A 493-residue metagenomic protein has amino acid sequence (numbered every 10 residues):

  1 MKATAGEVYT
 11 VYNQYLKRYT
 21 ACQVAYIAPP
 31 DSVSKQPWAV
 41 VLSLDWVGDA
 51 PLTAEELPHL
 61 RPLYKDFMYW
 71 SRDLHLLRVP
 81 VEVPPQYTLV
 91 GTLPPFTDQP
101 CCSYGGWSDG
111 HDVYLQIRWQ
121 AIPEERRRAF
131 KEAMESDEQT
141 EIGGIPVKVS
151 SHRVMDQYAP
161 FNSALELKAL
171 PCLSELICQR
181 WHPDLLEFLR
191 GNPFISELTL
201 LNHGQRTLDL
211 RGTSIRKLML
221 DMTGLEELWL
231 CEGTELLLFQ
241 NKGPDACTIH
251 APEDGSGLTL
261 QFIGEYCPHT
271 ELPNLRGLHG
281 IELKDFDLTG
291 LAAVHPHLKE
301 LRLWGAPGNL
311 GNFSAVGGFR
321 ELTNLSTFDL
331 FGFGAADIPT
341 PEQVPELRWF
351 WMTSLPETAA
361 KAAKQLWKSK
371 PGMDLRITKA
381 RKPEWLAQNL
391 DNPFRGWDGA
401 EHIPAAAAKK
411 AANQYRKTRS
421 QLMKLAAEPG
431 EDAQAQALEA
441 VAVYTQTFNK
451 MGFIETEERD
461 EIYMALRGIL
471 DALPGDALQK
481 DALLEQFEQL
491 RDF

Functional and structural regions predicted by a protein language model:
M1-N13: Short coil-to-beta transition motif at edge beta-strands of beta-rich domains
G6, Q343-G452, I462: C-terminal capping region of solenoid repeat domains
V11-K17, L44-G48, R180-W181, N202-H203 (+1 more regions): Short, flexible beta-strand-to-coil junctions
K17-A28: Short beta-strand-centered aromatic/proline hotspots
P30-L42: Short, solvent-exposed secondary-structure boundary/capping segments
G48-E125: Intrinsically disordered, low-complexity, charged/polar segments
K131-L288, A293, H297-K361, Q365-R381: Concave beta-strand-loop units of leucine-rich repeat
W367, D374-K379, E455-F493: Amphipathic alpha-helical binding modules
